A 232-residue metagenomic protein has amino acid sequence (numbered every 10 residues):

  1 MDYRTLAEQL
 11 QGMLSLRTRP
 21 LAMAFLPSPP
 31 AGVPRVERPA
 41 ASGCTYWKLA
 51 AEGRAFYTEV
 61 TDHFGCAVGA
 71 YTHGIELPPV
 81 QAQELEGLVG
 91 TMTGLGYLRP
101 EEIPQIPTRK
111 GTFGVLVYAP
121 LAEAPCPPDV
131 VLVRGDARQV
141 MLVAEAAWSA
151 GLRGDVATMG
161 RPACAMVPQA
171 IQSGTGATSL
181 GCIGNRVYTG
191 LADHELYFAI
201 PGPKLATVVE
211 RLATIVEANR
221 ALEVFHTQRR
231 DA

Functional and structural regions predicted by a protein language model:
Y3-A232: Acidic, serine/proline-rich low-complexity intrinsically disordered regions
